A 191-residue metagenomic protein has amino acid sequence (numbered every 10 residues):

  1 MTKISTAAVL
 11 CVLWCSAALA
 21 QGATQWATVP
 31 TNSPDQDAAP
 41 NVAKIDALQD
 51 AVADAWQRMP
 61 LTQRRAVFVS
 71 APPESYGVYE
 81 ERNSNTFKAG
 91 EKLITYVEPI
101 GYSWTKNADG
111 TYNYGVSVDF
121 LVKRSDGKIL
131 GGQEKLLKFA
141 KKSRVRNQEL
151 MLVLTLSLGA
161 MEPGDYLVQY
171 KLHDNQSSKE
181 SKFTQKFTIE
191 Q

Functional and structural regions predicted by a protein language model:
M1-S5: Positively charged n-region of N-terminal signal peptides that target proteins for export
A7-A18: Bacterial N-terminal signal peptides
A23-Q191: Intrinsically disordered, low-complexity terminal regions enriched in Ser/Thr/Pro/Gly and charged residues
